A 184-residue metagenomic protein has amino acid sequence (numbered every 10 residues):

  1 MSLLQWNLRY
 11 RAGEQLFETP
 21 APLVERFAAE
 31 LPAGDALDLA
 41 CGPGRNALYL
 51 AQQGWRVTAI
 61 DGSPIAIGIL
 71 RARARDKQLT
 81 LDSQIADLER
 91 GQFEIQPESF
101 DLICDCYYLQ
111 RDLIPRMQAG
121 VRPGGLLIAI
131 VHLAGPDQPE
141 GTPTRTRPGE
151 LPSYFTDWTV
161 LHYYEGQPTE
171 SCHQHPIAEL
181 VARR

Functional and structural regions predicted by a protein language model:
M1-L31: Conserved class I S-adenosyl-L-methionine
G34-G42: Conserved class I S-adenosyl-L-methionine
R56-D61: Conserved SAM-binding motif I beta-strand of class I
S63-I65: Conserved SAM/SAH-binding beta-strand->alpha-helix loop
K77-E89: Conserved SAM-binding strand-loop segment of SAM-dependent methyltransferases
E94-L102: A short acidic, Gly/Pro-enriched loop at the edge of an enzyme's catalytic core that lines a small-molecule cofactor
Y108-A119: A short, conserved alpha-helix within the catalytic core of class I
G125-A134: Conserved beta-strand signature within the Rossmann-like core of class I S-adenosyl-L-methionine
